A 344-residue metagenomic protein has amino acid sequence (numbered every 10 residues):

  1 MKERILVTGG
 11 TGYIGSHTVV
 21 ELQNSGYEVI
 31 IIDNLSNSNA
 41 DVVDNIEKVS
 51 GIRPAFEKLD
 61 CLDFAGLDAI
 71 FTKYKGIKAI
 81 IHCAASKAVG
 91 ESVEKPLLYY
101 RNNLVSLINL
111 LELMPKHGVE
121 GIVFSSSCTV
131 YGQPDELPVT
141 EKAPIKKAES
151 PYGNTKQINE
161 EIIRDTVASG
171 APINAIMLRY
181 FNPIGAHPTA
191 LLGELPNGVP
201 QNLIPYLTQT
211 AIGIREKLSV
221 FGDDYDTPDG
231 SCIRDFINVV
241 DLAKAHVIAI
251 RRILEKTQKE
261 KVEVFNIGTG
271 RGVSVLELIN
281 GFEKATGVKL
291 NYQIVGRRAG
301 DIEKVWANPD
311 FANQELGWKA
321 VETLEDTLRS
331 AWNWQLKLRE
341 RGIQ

Functional and structural regions predicted by a protein language model:
M1-A186: N-terminal Rossmann-like NAD(P)+-binding domain of SDR-like oxidoreductases, especially those catalyzing
Y13, S150, R179, E194 (+4 more regions): Amphipathic alpha-helical recognition patches that constitute DNA-binding helices
A40, F181-N202, G213-R234: Short, flexible, glycine-rich and Lys/Arg-enriched loop motifs at helix boundaries that contact anionic partners
D63, V199-P200, R271, A320: Residue-level signature of the cytosolic catalytic core of signaling kinases
Y100, E149-Q157, G193, N197-Q201 (+2 more regions): Short-chain dehydrogenase/reductase
N109-E112, Q157, E161, P205 (+3 more regions): Generic recognition of well-ordered alpha-helical segments within structured catalytic/regulatory domains
Q209-Q344: C-terminal substrate-binding subdomain of Rossmann-fold SDR/epimerase-dehydratase oxidoreductases
